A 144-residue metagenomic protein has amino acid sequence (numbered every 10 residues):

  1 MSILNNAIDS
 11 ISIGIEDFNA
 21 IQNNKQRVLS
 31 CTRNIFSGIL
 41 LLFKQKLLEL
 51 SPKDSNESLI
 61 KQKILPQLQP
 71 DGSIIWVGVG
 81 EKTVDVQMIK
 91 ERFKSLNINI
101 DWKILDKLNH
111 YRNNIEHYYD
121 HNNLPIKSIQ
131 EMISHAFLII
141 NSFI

Functional and structural regions predicted by a protein language model:
M1-S37, K46-L50: Charged alpha-helical initiation segments
S2-N5, G78-K82, K103, P125-S128: Generic detector of short, locally flexible boundary/turn motifs and exposed helical patches
I3, S10, K82-D85, L108-Y111 (+2 more regions): Alpha-helical structural motif
Q26, R92-I144: Charge-enriched, short contiguous segments at helix-coil
I35, P52, L59-I60, I126 (+1 more regions): Short, surface-exposed, charged/polar-biased interaction segments
K44-N56, H117, L124-K127: Short, solvent-exposed secondary-structure capping/transition elements
E49-Y111: A broadly used, surface-exposed interaction patch
